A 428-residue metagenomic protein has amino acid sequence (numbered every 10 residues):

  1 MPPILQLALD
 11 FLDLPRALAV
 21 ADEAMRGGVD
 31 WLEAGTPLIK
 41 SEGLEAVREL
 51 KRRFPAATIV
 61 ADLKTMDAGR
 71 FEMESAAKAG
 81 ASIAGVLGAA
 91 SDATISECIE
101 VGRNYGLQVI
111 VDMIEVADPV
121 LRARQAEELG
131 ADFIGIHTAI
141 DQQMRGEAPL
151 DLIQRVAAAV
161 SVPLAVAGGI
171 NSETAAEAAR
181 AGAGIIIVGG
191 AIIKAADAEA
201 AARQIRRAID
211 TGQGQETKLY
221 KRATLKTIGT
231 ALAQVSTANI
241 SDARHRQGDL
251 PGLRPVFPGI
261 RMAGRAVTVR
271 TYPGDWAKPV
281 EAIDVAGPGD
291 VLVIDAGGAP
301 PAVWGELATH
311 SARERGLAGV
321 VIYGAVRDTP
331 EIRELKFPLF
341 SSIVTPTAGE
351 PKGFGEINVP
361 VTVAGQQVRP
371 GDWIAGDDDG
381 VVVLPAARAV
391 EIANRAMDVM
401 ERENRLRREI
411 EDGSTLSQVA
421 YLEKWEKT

Functional and structural regions predicted by a protein language model:
M1-R70, A126-L129, V235-N239, A243-L250: Conserved N-terminal beta1-alpha1 strand-loop-helix module at the mouth
P3-L9, L32-A34, I59-L63, A84-V86 (+4 more regions): Hydrophobic faces of well-ordered beta-strands that scaffold small-molecule active sites in alpha/beta enzyme cores
L5, A68-I153, A159: Conserved anion-binding
V20, A68-A79, A117-L129, L164-V166 (+2 more regions): Catalytic cores of alpha/beta
K40-K64, C98-E115, E147-I170, Q204-K218 (+1 more regions): Alpha-helix-loop-beta-strand connector modules within alpha/beta enzyme cores
C98, A179-A181, G190-K218, A396: C-terminal helical cap(s) of enzyme catalytic domains, especially alpha/beta-barrels
D132-I187, A191-I193, T362-M397: Active-site/ligand-binding-proximal alpha/beta "capping" segment
R222-P370, V383-T428: Feature captures the catalytic cores and cofactor-binding loops of soluble hydro-lyases/lyases that act on carboxylate
